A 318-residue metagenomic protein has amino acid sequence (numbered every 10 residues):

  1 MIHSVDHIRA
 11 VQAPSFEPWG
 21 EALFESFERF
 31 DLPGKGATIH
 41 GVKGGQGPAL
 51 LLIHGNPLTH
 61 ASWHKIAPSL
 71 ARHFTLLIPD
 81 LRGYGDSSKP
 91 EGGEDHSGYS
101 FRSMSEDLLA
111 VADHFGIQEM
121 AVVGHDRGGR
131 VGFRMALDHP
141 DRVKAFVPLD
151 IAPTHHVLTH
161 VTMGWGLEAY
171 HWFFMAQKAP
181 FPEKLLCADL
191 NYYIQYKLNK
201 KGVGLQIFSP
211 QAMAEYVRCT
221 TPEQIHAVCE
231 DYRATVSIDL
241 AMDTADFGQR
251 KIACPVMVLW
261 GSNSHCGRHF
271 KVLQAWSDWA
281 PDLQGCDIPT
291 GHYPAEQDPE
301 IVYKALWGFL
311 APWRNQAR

Functional and structural regions predicted by a protein language model:
I2-R29, T38-G41, A49, S62 (+6 more regions): Flexible "cap/lid" subdomain of the alpha/beta-hydrolase fold that forms the substrate-access gate
G34-K35, K43-G44: Active-site beta-strand termini and strand-to-loop segments that position acidic
G47, G55-L58: Active-site glycine-rich loops that stabilize anionic/oxyanionic intermediates across multiple enzyme folds
L52-G55, I78: Structural cue for short, hydrophobic secondary-structure segments
P57, H64, Y303: Conserved catalytic core of two-component sensor histidine kinases
A61-L77: Short amphipathic alpha-helix adjacent to the substrate-entry channel of hydrolases
G291-Y303: Catalytic histidine-centered segment of alpha/beta-hydrolase-like enzymes
